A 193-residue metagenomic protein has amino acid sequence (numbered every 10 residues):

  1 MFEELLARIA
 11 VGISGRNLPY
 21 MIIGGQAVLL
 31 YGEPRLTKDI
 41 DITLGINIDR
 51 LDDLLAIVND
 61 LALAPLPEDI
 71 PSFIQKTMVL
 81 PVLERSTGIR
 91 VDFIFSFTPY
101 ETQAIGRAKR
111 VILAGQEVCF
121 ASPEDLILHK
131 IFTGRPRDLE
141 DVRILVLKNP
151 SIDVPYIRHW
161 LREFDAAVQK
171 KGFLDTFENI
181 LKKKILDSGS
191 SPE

Functional and structural regions predicted by a protein language model:
M1-P192: Compositionally biased terminal segments of proteins
